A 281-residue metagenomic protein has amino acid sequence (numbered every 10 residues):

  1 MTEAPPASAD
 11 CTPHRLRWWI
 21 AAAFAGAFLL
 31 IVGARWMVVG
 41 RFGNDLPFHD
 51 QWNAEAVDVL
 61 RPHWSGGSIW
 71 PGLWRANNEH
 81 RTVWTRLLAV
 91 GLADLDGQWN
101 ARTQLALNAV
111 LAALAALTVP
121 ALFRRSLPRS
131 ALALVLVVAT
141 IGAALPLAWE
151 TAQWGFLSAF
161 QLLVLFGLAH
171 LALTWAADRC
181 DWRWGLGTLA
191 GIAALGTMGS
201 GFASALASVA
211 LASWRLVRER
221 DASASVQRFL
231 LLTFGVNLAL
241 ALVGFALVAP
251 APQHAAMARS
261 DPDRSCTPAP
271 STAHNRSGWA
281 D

Functional and structural regions predicted by a protein language model:
M1-A34: Start-transfer (signal-anchor) and selected internal transmembrane alpha helices of multi-pass inner/ER membrane
E3-A7, S204-L242: Perimembrane helix-loop-helix junctions
G33-A54, T151, V243-D261: Helix-to-loop transition at the C-terminal end of transmembrane segments
F42-P47, W64-V90, Q98-N108: Membrane-proximal lumenal/periplasmic loop motifs of glycosylation machinery
A106-R129, A169-L173: Transmembrane-helix motifs of polytopic, lipid-linked glycan transferases
F123-L145, L165: Transmembrane-helix signature of polytopic, membrane-embedded enzymes that assemble or transfer cell-envelope glycans
G167-W184: Membrane-interface transmembrane helices that cradle and orient dolichyl/undecaprenyl
R183-V209: Membrane-interface alpha helices of multi-pass inner-membrane proteins
